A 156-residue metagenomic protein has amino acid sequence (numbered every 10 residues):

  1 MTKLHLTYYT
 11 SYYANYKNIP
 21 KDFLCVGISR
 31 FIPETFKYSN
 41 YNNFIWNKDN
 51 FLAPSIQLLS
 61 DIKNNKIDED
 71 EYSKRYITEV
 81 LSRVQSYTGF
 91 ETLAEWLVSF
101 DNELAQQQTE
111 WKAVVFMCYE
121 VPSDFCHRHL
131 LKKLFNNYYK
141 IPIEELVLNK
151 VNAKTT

Functional and structural regions predicted by a protein language model:
M1-T156: Residues lining hydrophobic/aromatic ligand-binding pockets adjacent to catalytic sites
